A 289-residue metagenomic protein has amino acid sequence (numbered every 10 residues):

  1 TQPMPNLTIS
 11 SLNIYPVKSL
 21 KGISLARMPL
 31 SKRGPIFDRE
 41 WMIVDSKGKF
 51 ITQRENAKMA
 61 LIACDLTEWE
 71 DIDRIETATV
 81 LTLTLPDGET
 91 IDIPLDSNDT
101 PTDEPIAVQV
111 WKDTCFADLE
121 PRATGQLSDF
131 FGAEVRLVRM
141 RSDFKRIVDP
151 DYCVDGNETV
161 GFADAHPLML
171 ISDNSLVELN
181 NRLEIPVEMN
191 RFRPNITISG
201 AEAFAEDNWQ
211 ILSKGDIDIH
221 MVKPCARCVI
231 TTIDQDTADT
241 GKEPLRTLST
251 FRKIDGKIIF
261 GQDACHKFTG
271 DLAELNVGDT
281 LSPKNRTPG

Functional and structural regions predicted by a protein language model:
Q2-G289: Metal-cofactor-dependent catalytic cores
